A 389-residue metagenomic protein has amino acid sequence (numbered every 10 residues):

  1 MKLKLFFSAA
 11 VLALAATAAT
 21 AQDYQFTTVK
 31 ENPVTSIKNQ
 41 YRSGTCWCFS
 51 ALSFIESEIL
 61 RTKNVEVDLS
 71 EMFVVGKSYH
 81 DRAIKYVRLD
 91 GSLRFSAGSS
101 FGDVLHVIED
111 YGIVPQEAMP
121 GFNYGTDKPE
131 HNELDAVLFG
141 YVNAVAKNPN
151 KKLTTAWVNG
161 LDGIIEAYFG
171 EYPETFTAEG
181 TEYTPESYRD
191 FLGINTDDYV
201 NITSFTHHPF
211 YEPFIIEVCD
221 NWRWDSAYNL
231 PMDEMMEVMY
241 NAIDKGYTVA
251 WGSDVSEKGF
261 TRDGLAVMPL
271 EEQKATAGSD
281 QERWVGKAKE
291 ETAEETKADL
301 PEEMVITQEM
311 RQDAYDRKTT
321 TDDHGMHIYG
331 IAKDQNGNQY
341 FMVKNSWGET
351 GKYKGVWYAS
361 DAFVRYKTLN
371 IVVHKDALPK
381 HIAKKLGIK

Functional and structural regions predicted by a protein language model:
M1-D23: Bacterial Sec-dependent N-terminal signal peptides
L3, T35, Y111, D313 (+1 more regions): Flexible, active-site-adjacent loop/turn segments at secondary-structure boundaries
L5-F6, W47, M342: N-terminal, helix-rich and Lys/Arg-enriched segments in bacterial and organellar proteins
V11-L12, R61, L89, N123 (+2 more regions): Residue-level detector of alpha-helical recognition elements and their boundaries
A18-T20, K128, M268: Residue-level signature of transmembrane alpha-helix interfaces in integral membrane proteins
Q22-N221, D225-A250, G351-Y353: Active-site nucleophile-adjacent alpha helix/oxyanion-hole segment immediately C-terminal to the catalytic cysteine
Y24, N159-K389: Active-site signature of cysteine proteases
